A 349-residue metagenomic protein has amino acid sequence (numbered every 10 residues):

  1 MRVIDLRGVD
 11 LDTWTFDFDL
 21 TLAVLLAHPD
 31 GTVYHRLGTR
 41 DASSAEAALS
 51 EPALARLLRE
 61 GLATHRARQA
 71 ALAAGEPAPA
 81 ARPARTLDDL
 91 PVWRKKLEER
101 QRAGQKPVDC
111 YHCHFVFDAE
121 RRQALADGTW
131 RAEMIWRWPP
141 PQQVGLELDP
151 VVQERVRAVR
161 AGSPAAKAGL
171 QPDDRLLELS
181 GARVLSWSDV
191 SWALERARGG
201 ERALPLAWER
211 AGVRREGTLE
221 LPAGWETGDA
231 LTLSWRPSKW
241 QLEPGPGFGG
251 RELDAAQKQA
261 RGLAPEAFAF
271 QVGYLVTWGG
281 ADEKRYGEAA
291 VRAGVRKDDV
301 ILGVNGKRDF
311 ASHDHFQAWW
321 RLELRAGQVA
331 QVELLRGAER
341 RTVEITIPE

Functional and structural regions predicted by a protein language model:
M1-V9: Thiol-based oxidoreductase modules, predominantly thioredoxin-like and allied folds used for disulfide exchange
L20-R40: A short, hydrophobic beta-strand/beta-hairpin element that forms part of a small beta-sheet core
V24, K106-F117: The canonical Cys-X-X-Cys-His
A42-L57, S188, S312-F316: A short, polar/charged loop-to-alpha-helix boundary motif
S44, A53-R102: Post-cleavage N-terminal segment of exported redox proteins
E120-A124: Short Cys/His-rich "knuckle" micro-motifs
R137-E178, A182-L185, F248-G303, K307-R308: PDZ/PDZ-like domain segments forming the peptide/carboxylate-binding groove, activating on the N-terminal beta-strands
L177, W192-L233, A293-R296, L302 (+1 more regions): PDZ-domain C-terminal substructure recognizer with occasional recognition of PDZ-binding tails
